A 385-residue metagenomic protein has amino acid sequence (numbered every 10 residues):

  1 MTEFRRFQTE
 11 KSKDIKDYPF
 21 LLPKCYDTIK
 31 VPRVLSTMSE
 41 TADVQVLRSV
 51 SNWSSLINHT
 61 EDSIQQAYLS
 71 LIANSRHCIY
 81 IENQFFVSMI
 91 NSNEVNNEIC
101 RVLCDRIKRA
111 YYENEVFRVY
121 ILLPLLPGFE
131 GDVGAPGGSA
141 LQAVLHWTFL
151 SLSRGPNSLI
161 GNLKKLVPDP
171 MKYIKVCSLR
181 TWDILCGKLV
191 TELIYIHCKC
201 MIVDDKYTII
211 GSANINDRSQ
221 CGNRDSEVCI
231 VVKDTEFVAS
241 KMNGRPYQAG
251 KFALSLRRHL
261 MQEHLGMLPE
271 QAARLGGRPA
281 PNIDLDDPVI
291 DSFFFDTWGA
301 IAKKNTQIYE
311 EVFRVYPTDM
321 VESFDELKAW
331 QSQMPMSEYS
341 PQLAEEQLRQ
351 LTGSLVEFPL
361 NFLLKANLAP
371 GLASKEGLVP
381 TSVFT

Functional and structural regions predicted by a protein language model:
M1-T385: Charged, low-complexity intrinsically disordered terminal segments
